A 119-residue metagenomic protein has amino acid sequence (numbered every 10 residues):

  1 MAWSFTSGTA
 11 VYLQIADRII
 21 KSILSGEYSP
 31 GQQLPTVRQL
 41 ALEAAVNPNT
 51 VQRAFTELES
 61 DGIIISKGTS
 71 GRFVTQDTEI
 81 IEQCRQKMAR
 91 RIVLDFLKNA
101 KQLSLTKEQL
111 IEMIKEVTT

Functional and structural regions predicted by a protein language model:
M1-Q33, Q39, K87, R91-T118: Extreme N-terminal segment that seeds HTH/winged-HTH DNA-binding domains in transcriptional regulators
Q33-A44, L58: A short alpha-helical element within helix-turn-helix/winged-helix DNA-binding domains across DNA-binding proteins
L34, S66-V74, T78-E79: Short, Lys/Arg-rich nucleic-acid/phosphate-binding segment
T56-I64: Short, charge-rich, low-complexity alpha-helical interaction segments
I80-R85: Short, charged/polar, Gly/Pro-enriched secondary-structure boundary elements
